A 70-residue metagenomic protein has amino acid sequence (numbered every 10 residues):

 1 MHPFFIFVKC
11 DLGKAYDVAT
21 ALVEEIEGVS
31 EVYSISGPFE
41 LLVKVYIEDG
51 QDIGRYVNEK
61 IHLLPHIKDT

Functional and structural regions predicted by a protein language model:
M1-T70: A compositional/biophysical signature of low hydrophobicity enriched in polar/charged and small residues
